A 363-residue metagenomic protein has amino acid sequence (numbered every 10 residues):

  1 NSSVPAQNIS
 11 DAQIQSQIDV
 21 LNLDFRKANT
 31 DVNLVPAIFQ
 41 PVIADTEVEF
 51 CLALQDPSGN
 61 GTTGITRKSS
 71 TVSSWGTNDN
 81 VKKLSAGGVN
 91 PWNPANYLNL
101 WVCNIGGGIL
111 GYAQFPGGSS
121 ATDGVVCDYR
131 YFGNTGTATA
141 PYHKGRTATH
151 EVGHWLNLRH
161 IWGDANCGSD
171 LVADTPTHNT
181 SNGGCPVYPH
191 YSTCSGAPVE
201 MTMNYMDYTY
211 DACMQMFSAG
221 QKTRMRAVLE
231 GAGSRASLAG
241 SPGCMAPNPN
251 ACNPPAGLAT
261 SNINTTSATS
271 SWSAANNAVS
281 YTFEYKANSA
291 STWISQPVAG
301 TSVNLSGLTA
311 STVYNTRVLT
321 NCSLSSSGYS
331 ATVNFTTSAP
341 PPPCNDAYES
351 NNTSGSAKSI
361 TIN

Functional and structural regions predicted by a protein language model:
N1-D56, R67-N253, P340-P341: Extracellular (secreted or membrane-anchored) zinc-dependent metallopeptidases, primarily metzincins but also closely
A53, E284-N288, N315-N321, N351: Predominantly extracellular/luminal cell-surface or secreted proteins
N248-N277, A310, S325-P340: Pro/Thr/Ser/Gly-rich low-complexity, intrinsically disordered linker/stalk tracts
P255, W272, F283, L305 (+2 more regions): An aromatic-rich alpha-helical recognition segment common to small helix-rich domains
T260, S295, V303-S306, S311: Hydrophobic core positions of the immunoglobulin-like beta-sandwich fold
N276-S295, A299-G300: Extracellular low-complexity, O-glycosylation-prone stalks/linkers
L305-S326: Beta-strand-rich modules
A339-N363: Non-catalytic extracellular/lumenal accessory regions of secreted precursors
